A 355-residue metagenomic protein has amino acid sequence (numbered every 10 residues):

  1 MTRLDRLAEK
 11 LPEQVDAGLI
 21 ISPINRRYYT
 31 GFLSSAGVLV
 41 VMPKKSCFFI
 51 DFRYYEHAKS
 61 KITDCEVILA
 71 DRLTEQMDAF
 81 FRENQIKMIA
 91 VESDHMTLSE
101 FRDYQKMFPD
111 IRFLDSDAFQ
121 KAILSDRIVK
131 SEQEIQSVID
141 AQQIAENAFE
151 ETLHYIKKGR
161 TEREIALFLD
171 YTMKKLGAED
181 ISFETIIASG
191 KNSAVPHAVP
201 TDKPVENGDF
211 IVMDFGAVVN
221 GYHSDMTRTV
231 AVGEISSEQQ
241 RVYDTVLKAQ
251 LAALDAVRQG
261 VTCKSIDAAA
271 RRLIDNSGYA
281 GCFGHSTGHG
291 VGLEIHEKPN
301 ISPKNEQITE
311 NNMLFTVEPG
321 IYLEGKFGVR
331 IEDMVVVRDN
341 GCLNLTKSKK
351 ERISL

Functional and structural regions predicted by a protein language model:
M1-L355: Active-site neighborhoods and metal-handling regions in enzymes and metal-associated proteins
